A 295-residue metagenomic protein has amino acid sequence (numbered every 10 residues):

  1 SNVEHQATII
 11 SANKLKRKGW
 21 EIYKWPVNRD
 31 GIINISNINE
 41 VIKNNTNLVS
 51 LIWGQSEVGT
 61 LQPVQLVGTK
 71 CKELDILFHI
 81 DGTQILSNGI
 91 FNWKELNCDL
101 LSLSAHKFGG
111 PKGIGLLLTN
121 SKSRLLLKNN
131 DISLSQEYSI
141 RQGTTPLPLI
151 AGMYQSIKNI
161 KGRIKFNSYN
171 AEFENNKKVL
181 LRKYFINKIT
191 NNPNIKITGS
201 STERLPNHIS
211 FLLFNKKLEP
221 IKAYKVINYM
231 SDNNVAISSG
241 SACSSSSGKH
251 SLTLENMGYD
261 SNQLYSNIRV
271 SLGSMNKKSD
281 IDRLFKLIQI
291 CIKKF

Functional and structural regions predicted by a protein language model:
S1-F295: Pyridoxal 5′-phosphate
